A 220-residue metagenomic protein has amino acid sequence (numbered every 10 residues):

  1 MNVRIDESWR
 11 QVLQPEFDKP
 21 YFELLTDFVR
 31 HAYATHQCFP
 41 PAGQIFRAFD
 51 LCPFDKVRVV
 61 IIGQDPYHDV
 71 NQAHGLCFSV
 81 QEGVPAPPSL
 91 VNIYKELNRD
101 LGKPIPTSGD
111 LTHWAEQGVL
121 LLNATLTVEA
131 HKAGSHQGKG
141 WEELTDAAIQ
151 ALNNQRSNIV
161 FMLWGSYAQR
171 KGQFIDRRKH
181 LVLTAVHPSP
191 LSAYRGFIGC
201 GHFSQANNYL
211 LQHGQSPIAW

Functional and structural regions predicted by a protein language model:
M1-L13: Generic N-terminal amphipathic, Lys/Arg-enriched alpha-helix
V3, P15-L163, Y167-R170, I175 (+5 more regions): A polyanion-binding, active-site-adjacent surface
